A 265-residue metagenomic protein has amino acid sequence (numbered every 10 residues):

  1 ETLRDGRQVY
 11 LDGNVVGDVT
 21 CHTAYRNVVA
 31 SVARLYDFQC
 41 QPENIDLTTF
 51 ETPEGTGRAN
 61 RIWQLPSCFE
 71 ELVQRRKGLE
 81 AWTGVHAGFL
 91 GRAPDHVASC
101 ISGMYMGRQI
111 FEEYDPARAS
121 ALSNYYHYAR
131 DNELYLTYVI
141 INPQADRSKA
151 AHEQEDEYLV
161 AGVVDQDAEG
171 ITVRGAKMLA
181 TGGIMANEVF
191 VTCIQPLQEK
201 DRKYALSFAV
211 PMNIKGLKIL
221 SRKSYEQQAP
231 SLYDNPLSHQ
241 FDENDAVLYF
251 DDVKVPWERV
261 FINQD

Functional and structural regions predicted by a protein language model:
E1-F50: Acidic/polar, glycine-rich intrinsically disordered N-terminal extensions of enzymes
L11-D12, M106-F111, L232-Y233: Glycine- and acidic
D18, D115, P236-H239: Hydrophobic alpha-helical scaffolding
D18-V19, G57, D146-K149: Short active-site-adjacent helix-start/loop capping segments
V19, P116-A119, S123, G183 (+2 more regions): Conserved structured core elements
H22-R26, E54-I62, H152-Q154: Glycine-rich loop at the start of a catalytic domain that most often binds anionic cofactors/ligands
D37-L136: Internal helix-loop-helix
Y138-D265: FAD-binding core of flavoproteins
